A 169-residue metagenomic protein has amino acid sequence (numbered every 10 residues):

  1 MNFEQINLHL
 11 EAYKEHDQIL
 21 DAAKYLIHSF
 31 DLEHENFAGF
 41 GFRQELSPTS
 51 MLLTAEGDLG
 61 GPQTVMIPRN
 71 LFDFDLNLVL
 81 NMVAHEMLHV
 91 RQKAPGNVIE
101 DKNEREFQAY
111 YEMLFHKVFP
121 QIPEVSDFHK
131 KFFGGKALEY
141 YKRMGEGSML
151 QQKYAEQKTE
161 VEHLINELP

Functional and structural regions predicted by a protein language model:
N2-Q63, F72, P120-I122: Auxiliary, metal-adjacent structural segments of Zn-dependent hydrolase domains
Q5, D21-Y25, N77-L78, F132 (+1 more regions): Exposed alpha-helical structural elements
H28, E35-G39, N97-V98, E104 (+1 more regions): Short glycine-rich, low-complexity/disordered patches
M66-V83, I99-E100: Short pre-active-site segment immediately N-terminal to the catalytic Zn-binding motif
N81-A84, Y110, L114, L138: Hydrophobic core segments within long, regular secondary-structure runs in both alpha- and beta-rich folds
N81-A94: Active-site recognition of the HExxH zinc-binding catalytic motif
P95, D101-G134: Post-HExxH zinc-binding segment in Zn-dependent metallohydrolases
F119-P169: Long, well-structured alpha-helical subdomains associated with metal-dependent extracellular/ecto-lumenal hydrolases
